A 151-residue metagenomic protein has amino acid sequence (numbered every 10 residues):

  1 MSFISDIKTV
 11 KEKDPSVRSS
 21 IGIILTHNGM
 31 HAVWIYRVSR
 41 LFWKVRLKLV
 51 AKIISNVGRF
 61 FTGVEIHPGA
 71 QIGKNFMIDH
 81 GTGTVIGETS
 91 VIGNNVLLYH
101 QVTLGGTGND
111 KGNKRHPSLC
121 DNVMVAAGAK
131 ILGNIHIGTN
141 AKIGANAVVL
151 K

Functional and structural regions predicted by a protein language model:
M1-T62: Terminal amphipathic alpha-helical/low-complexity segments used for targeting or macromolecular assembly
T62, H67-P68, G73-K74, D79-E88 (+9 more regions): Left-handed beta-helix
